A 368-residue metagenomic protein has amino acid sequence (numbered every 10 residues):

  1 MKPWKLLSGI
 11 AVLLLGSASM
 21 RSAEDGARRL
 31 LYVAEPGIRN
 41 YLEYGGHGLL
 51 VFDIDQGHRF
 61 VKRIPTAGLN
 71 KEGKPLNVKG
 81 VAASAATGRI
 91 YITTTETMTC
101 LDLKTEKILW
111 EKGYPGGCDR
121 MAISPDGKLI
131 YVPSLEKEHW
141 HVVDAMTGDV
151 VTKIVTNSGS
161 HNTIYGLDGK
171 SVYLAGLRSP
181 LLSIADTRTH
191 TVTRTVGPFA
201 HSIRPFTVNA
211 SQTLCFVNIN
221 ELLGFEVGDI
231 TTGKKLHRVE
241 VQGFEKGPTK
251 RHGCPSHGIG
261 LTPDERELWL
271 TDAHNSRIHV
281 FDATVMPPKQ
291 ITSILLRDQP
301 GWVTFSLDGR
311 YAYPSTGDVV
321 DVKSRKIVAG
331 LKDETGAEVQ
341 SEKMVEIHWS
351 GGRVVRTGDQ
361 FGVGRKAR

Functional and structural regions predicted by a protein language model:
M1-S8: Bacterial N-terminal signal peptides that target proteins for export
S8-S17: Bacterial N-terminal signal peptides
A18-R368: Predominantly soluble domains enriched in secretory-pathway, periplasmic, or organellar proteins
